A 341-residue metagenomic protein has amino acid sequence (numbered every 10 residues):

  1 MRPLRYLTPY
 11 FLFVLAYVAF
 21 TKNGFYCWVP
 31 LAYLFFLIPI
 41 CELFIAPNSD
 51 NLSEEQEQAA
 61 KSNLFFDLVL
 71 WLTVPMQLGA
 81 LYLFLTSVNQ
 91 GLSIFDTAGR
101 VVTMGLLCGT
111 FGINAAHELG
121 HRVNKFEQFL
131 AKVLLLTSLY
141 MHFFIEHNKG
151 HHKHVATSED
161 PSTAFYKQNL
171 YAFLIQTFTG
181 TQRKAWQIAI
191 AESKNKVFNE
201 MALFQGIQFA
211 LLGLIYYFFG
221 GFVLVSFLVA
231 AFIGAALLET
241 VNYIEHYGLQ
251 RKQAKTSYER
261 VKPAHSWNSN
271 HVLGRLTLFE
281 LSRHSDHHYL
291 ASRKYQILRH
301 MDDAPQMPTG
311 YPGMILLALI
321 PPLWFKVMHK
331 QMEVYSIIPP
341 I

Functional and structural regions predicted by a protein language model:
M1-F20, N124-E127, A131-M201, F222 (+1 more regions): Cytosolic/stromal cytosol-facing helical appendages immediately following the last transmembrane segment
M1-I45, L64-S87, F95-G109, V197-T240 (+1 more regions): Alpha-helical bilayer-embedded segments of polytopic membrane proteins, i.e., transmembrane/intramembrane helices
P39-D50, F111-A116, M141-F144, L237-H246: Juxtamembrane membrane-interface segments at transmembrane alpha-helix termini
F44-A59, Q250: Membrane-helix interface/capping segments
N48-N51, S87-Q90, G120, G248 (+1 more regions): Juxtamembrane transmembrane-helix termini
S53-I175: Intramembrane catalytic core of multi-pass membrane enzymes that act on lipidic substrates
T110-N114, F227, L276, E280 (+1 more regions): Short alpha-helical catalytic segment bearing the HExxH-like zincin motif of zinc-dependent metalloproteases
